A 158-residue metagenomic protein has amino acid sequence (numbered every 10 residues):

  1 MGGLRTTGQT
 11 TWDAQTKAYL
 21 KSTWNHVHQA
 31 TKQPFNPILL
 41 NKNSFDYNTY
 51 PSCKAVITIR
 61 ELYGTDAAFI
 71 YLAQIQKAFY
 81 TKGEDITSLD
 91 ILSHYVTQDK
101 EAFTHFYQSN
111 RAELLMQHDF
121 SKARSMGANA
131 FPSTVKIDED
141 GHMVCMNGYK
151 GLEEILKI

Functional and structural regions predicted by a protein language model:
M1-F79: Structural alpha/beta surface segment adjacent to cysteine/selenocysteine redox centers across thiol/disulfide enzymes
Q74-I158: C-terminal cap of thioredoxin/glutaredoxin-like
